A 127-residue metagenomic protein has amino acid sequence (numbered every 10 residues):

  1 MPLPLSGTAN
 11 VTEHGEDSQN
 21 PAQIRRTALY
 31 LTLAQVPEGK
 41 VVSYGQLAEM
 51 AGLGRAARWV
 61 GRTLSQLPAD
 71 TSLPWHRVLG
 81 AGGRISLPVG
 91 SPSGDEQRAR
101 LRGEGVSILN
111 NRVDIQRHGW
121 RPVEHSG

Functional and structural regions predicted by a protein language model:
P2-G127: Nucleic acid-binding interface residues in structured DNA/RNA-binding domains, emphasizing the DNA-engaging scaffolds
